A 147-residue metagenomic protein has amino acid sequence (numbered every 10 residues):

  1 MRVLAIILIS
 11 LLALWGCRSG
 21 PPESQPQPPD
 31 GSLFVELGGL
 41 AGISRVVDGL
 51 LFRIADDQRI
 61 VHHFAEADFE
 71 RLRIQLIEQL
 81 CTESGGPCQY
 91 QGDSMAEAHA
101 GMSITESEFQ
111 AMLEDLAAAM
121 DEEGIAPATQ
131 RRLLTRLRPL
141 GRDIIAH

Functional and structural regions predicted by a protein language model:
A5-W15: Bacterial N-terminal signal peptides
C17-H147: Core of compact, soluble alpha-helical bundle domains
